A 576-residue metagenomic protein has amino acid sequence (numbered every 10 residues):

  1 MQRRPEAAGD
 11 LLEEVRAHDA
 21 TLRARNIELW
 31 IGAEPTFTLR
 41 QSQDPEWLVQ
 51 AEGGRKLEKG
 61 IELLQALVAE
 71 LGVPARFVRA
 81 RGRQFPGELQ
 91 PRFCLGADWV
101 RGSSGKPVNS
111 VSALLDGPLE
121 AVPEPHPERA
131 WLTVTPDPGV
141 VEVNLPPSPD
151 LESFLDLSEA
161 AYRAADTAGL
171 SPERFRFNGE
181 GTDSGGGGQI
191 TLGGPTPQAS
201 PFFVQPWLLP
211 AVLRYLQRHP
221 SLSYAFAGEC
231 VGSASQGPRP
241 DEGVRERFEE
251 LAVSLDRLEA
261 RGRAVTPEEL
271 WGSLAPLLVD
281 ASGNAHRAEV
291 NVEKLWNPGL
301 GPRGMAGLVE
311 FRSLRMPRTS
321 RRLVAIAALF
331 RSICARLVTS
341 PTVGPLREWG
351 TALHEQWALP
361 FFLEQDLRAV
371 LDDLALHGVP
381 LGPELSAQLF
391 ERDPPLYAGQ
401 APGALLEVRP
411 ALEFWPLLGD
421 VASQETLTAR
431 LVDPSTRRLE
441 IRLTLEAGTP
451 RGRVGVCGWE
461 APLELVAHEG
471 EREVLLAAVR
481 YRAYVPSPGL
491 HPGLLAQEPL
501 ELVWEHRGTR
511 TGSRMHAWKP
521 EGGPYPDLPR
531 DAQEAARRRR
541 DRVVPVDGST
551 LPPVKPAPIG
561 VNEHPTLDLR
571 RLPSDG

Functional and structural regions predicted by a protein language model:
M1-S184, P195-G576: C-terminal accessory/tail domains of diverse enzymes
